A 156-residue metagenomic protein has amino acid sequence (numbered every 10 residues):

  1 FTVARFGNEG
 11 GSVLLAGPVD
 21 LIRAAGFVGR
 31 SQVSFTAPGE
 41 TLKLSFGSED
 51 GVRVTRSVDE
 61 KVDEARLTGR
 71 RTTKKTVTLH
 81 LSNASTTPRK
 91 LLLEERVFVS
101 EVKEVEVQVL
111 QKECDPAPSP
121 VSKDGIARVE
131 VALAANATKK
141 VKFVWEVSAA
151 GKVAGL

Functional and structural regions predicted by a protein language model:
F1-T78, S85-L156: Intrinsically disordered, low-complexity Ser/Thr/Pro/Gly-rich interaction regions that scaffold/cooperate
